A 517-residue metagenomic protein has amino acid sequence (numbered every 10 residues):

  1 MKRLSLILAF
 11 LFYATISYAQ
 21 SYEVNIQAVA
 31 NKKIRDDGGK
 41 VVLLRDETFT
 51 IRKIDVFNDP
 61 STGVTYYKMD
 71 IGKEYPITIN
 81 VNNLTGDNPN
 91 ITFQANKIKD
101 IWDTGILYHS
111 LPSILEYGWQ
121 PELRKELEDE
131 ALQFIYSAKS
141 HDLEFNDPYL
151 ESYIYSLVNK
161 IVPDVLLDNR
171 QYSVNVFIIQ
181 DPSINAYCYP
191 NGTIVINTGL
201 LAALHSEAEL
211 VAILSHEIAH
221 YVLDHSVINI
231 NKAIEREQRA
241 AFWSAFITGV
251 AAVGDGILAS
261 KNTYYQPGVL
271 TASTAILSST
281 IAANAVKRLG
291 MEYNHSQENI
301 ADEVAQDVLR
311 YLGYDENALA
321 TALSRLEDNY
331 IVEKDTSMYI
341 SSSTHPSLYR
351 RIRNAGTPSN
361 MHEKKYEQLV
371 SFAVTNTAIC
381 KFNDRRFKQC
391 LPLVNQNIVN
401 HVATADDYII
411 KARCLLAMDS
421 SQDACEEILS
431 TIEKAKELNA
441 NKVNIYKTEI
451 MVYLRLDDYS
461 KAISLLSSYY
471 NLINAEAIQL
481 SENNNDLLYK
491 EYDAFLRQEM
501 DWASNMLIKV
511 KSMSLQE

Functional and structural regions predicted by a protein language model:
Q20-Q27, N31, R45, D59-E144 (+7 more regions): C-terminal capping/extension segments of zinc metalloprotease domains
G39-F57, Y75: Conserved beta-strand/loop element in small beta-rich adapter and peptidoglycan-binding domains
F177-G192: Catalytic zinc-binding patch centered on the HExxH motif and its immediate surroundings that defines zinc-dependent
V195-I196, E209-E217, N231-I234, Q238 (+3 more regions): Short alpha-helical catalytic segment bearing the HExxH-like zincin motif of zinc-dependent metalloproteases
L200, H205-E209, I218-R236, Y314: Catalytic Zn2+-binding segment of zinc metalloproteases
L214-S226, I300, V304, V308: Active-site His/Glu-centered metal-binding helix of metallohydrolases
S226-A252: Post-HEXXH active-site segment of zinc metalloproteases
G256-E316: Metalloprotease/metallohydrolase-associated module, dominated by Zn2+-dependent proteases
